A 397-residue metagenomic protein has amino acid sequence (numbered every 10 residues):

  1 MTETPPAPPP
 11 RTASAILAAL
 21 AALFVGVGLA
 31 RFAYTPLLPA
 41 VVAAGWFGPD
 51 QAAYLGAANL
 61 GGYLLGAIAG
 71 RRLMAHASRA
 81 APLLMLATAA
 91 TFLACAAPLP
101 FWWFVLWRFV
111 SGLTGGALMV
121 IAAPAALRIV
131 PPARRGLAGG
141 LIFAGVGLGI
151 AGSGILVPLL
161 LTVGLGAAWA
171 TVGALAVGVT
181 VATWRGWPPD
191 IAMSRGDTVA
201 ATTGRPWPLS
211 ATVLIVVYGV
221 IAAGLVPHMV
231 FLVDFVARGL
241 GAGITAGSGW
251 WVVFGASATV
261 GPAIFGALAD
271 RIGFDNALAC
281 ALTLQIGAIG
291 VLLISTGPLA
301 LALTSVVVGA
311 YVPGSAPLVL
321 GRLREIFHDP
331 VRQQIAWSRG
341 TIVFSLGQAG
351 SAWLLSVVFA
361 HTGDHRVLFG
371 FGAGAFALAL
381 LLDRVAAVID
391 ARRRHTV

Functional and structural regions predicted by a protein language model:
T35, A211-G255, P262: Extracytoplasmic gate region of multi-pass secondary transporters
G66-S78, G261-G273, F359-A360: Helix-to-loop junctions at the C-terminal end of transmembrane segments in multipass secondary transporters
A87-L99, L284-T296: C-terminal ends and interior cores of transmembrane alpha-helices in multi-pass membrane transporters/permeases
W102-S111, L299-V307: Paired small-residue
W107-G145: Cytoplasmic helix-loop-helix junction between adjacent transmembrane helices in 12-TM secondary transporters
A117-V130, G314-H328: Intracellular juxtamembrane helix-capping segments at the cytosolic ends of symmetry-related transmembrane helices
P132, L137-P188: Helix-loop-helix hairpin linking two adjacent transmembrane segments in secondary transporters
P330-T362: A late C-terminal transmembrane helix in Major Facilitator Superfamily
